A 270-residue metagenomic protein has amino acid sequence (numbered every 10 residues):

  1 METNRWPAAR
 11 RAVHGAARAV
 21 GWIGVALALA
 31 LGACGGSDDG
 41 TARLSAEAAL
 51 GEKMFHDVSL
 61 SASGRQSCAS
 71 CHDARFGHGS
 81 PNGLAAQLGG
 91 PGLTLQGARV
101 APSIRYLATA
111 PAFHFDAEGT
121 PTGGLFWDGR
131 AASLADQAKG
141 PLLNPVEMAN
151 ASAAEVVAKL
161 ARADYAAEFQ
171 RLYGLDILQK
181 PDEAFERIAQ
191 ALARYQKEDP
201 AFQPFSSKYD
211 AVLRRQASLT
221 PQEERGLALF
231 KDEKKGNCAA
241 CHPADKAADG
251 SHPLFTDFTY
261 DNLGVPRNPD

Functional and structural regions predicted by a protein language model:
M1-M54, P145, A149, A153-A228 (+2 more regions): Post-cleavage N-terminal segment of exported redox proteins
G35-K139, P204-D270: Short glycine/threonine-rich turn/loop motifs
